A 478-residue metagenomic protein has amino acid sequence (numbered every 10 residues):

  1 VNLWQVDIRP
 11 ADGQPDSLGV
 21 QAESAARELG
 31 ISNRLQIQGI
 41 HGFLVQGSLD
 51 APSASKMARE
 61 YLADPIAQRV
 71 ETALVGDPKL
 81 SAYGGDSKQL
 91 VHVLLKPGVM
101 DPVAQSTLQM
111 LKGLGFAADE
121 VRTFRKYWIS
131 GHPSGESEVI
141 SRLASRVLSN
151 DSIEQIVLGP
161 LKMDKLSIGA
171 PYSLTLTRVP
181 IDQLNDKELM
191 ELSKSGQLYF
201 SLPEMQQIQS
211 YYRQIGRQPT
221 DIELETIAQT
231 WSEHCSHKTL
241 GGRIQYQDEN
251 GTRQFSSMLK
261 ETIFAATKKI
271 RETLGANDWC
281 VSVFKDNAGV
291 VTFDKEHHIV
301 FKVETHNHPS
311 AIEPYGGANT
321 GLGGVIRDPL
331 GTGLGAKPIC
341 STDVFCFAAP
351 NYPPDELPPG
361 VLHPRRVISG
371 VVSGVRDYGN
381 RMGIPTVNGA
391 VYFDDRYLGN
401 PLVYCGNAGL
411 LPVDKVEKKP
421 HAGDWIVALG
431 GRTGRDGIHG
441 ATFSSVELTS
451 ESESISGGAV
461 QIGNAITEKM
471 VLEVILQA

Functional and structural regions predicted by a protein language model:
V1-A478: Core nucleic-acid recognition elements
